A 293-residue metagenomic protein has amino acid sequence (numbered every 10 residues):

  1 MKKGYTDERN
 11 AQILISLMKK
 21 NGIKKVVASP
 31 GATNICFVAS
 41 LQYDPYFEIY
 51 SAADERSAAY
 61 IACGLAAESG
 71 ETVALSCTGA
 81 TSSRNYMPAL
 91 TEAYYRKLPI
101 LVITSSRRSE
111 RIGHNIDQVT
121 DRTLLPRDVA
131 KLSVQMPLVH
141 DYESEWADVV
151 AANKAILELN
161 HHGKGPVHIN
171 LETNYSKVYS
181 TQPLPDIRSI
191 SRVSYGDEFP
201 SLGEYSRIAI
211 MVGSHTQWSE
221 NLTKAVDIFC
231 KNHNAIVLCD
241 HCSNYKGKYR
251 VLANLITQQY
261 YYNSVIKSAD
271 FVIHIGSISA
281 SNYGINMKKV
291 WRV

Functional and structural regions predicted by a protein language model:
Y5, I49, V149-S206: Conformationally flexible catalytic loops at phosphate/diphosphate-handling active centers
Q12-I23, L65-G70, I156-G163, E198-I208 (+1 more regions): Glycine-rich phosphate/diphosphate-binding loops that line cofactor/substrate pockets in enzymes
I35-S109, A280: Thiamine diphosphate
E71, Q118-G165: Conserved thiamine diphosphate
S76-T78, P99-S106, P137, H168-E172 (+2 more regions): Short beta-strand segments
N85, V212-V293: Glycine-rich, anion-gripping cofactor-binding loops and their flanking helix/strand elements in enzyme active sites
T91-S133, H162: Hydrophobic or amphipathic alpha-helical targeting/insertion segments
R107, L171-K177, S214-T216, C242-S243: Glycine-rich beta-alpha junction loops
